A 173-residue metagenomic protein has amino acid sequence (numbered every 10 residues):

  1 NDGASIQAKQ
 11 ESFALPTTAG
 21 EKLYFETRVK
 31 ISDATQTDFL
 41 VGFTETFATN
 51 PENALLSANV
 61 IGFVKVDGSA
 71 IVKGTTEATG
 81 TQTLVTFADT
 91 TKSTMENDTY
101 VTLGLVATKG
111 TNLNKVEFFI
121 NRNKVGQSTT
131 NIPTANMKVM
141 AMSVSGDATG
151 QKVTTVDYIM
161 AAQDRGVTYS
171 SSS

Functional and structural regions predicted by a protein language model:
N1-I71: Secretory/extracellular carbohydrate-interaction modules and structurally similar beta-sandwich "look-alikes"
A8-T17, V85-M95, S128-T129: Beta-strand-rich interaction surfaces with strong enrichment in secreted/lumenal proteins
T18-G20, M95-D98, I132-T134, T149: Surface-exposed coil/turn segments at beta-strand junctions on protein surfaces, enriched
F25-T27, N97-K109, N114-F118: Short tryptophan-centered beta-strand motifs in secreted/extracellular beta-sheet-rich domains of glycan-recognition
A58-K65, L105-K109, A141: Broad, structure-driven detector of short, well-ordered beta-strand segments within folded domains
T76-T102: Short, aromatic/His-centered strand-loop micro-motif at the edge of beta-sheets
F119-N123: Short strand-turn-strand beta-turns centered on an Asx-Gly dipeptide
T130-S173: Ligand-recognition surfaces built from glycine- and aromatic
